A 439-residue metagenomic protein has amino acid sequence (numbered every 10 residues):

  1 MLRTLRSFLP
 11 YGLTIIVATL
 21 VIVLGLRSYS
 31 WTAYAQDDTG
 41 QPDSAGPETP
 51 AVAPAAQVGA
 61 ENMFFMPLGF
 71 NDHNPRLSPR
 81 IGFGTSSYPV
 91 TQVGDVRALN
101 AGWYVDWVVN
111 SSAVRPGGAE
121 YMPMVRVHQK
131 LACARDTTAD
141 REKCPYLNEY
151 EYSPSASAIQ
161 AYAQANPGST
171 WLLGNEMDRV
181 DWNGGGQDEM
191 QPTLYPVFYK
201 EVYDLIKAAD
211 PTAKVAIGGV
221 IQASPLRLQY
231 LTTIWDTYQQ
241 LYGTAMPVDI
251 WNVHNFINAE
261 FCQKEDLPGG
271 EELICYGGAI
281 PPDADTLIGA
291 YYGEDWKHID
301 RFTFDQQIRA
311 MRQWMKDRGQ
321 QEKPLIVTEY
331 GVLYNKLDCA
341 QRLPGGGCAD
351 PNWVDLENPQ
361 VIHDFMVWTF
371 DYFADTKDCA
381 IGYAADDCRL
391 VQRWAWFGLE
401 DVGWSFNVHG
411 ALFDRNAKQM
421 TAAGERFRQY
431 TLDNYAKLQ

Functional and structural regions predicted by a protein language model:
L2-I15: N-terminal Sec-pathway targeting helices
G12-L24: Hydrophobic membrane-insertion alpha-helices, especially the h-region of bacterial N-terminal signal peptides
G25-E48: Signal peptide processing junction and immediate N-terminal pro/mature segment of secreted/exported proteins
A45-N74, Q439: Enriched but not universal
F64-S111: Boundary/entry segment of secreted carbohydrate-active catalytic domains
S111-A161, S169, P192-L390, W404-L438: Noncatalytic carbohydrate-binding groove/subsite architecture in carbohydrate-active enzymes
A395-D401: Short, solvent-exposed turn/loop segments enriched in Gly/Ser/Thr/Pro and often Arg
